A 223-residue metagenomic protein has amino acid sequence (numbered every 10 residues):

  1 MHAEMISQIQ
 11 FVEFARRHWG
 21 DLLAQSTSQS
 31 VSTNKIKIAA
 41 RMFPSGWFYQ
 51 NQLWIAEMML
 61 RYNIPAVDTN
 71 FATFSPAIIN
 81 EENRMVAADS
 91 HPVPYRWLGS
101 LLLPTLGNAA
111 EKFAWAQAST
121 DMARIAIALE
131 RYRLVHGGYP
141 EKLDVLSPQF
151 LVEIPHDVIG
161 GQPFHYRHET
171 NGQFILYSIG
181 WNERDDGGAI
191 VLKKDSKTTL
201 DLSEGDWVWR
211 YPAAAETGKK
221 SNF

Functional and structural regions predicted by a protein language model:
M1-F223: Short acidic linear motifs
